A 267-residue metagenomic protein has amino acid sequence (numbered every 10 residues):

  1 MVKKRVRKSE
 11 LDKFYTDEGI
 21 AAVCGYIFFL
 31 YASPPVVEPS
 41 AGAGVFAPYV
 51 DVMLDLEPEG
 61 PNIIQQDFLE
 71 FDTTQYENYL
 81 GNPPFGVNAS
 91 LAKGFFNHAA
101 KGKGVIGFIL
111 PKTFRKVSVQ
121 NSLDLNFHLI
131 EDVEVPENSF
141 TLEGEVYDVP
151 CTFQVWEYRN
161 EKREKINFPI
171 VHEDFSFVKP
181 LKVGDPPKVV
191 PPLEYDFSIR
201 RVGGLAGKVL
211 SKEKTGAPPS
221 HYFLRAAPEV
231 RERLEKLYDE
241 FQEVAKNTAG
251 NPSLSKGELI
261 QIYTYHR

Functional and structural regions predicted by a protein language model:
M1-R267: Class I S-adenosyl-L-methionine-dependent methyltransferase catalytic core
